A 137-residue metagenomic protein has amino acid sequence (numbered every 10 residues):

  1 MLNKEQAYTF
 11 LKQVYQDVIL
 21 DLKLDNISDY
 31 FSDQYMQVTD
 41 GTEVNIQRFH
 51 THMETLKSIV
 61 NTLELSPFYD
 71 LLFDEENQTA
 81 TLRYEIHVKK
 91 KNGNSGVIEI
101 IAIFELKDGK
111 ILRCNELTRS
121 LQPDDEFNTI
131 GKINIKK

Functional and structural regions predicted by a protein language model:
M1-D29, D33, K132-K137: Short, low-complexity N-terminal intrinsically disordered segments enriched in polar/charged residues
Q6, F10, R48, G96: Soluble or luminal CAZymes and related metallo-dependent hydrolases
L11-Y15, F31, M53, L82-I86 (+1 more regions): Hydrophobic alpha-helical core bundles mediating ligand binding, dimerization, or RNAP-core interactions
V14-D17, Q37-V38, V88: Alpha-helix C-capping/helix-to-loop hinge sites
L24-E75: A solvent-exposed, acidic/Ser-Thr-rich amphipathic alpha-helical stretch
L56-K137: A beta-strand edge to alpha-helix "cap/lid" segment located at domain peripheries
